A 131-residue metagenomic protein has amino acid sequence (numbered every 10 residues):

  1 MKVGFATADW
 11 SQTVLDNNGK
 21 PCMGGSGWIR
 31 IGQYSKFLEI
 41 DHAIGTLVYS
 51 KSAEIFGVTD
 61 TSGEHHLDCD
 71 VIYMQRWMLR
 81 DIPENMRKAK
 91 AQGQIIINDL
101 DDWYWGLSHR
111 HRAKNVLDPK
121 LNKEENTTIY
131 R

Functional and structural regions predicted by a protein language model:
M1-L79: N-terminal pre-catalytic "stem/leader" segment of glycosyltransferase-like enzymes
W10, V48-Y49, L100-L107: Short beta-alpha junction loops
Q12-L15, W105-K114: Short acidic/His/Gly/Ser-rich catalytic and metal-binding motifs that mark active-site loops of diverse hydrolases
I40, C69, L100, K123-E124: Intrinsic disorder/low-complexity signal
V48-S50, Q94-D99, H111-L117: Phosphate-binding glycine-rich loops and adjacent basic patches that engage nucleotide phosphates, nucleic-acid
T59-I72, D81-I97, S108-R110: Glycosyltransferases and closely related glycan-assembly transferases that use nucleotide-activated donors
S62, R80, R87-A91, Y104 (+1 more regions): Membrane-proximal helix-turn-helix segments that form the acceptor-binding/catalytic region of lipid-linked
R76-W77, N98-D102: A cross-domain feature marking catalytic cores of carbohydrate-active enzymes and several ubiquitous metabolic/repair
